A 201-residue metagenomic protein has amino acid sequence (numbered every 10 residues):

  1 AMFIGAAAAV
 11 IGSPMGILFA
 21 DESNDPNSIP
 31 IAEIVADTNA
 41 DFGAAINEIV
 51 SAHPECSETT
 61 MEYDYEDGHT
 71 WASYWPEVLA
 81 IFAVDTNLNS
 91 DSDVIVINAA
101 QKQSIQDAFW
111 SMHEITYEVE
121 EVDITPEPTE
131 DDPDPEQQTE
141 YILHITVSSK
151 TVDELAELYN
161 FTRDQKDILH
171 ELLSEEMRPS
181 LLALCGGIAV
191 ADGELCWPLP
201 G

Functional and structural regions predicted by a protein language model:
A1-G201: Membrane-proximal envelope biogenesis segments
